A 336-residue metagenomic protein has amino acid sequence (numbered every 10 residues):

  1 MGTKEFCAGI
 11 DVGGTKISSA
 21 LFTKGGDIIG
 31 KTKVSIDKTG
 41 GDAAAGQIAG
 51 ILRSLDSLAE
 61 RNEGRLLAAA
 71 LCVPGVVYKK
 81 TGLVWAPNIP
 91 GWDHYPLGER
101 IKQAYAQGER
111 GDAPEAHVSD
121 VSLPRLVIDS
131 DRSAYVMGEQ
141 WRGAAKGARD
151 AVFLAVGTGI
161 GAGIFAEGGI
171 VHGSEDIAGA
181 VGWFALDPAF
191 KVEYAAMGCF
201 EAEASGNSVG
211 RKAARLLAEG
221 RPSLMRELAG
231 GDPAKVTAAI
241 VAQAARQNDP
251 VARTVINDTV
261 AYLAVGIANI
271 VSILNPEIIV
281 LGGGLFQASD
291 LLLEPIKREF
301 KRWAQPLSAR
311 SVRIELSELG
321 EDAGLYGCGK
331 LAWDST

Functional and structural regions predicted by a protein language model:
M1-A68, V77-T81, E99-P124, G138-A148 (+1 more regions): ATP-binding/phosphotransfer module of carbohydrate and carboxylate kinases, centering on a glycine-rich
D11, A70-P74, D129, F153-G159 (+1 more regions): Short beta-strand segments
A20, P87, G163, G173-S174 (+1 more regions): Residues that scaffold the ATP/ADP-binding catalytic core of kinase and kinase-like folds
K31-K33, P87, D129, G173: Residue-level detector of high-confidence beta-strand sites
S35-D37, W92, A178-A180: A short acidic/small-residue loop/turn micro-motif
G82-H94: A charged helix-plus-loop insertion that forms the helical arch/lid used to bind and gate nucleic-acid substrates
N88-P90, V127-S133, F153-V156, E315-E321: Active-site nucleophile and cofactor-binding loops and adjacent substrate-binding regions of central metabolic enzymes
K146-N207: Glycine-rich phosphate-binding loop of actin/hexokinase-like ATP-binding domains
